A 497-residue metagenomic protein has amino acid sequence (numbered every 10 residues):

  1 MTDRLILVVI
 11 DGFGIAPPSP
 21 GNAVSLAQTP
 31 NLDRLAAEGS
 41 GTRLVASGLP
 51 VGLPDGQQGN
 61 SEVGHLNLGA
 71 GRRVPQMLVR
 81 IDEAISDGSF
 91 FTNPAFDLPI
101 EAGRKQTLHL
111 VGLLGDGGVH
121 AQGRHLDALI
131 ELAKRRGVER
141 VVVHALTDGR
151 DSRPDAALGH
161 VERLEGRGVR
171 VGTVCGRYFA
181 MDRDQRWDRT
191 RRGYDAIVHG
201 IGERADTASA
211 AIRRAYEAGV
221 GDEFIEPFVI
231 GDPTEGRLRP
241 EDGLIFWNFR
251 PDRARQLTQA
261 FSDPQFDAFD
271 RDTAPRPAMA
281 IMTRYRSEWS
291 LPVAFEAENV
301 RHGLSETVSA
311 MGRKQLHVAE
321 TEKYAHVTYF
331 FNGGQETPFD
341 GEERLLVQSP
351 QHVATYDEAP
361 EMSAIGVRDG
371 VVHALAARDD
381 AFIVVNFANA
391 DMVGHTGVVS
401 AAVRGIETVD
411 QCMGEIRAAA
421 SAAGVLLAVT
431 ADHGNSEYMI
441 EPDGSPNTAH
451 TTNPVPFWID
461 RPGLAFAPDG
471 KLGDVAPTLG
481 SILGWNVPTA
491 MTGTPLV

Functional and structural regions predicted by a protein language model:
M1-V497: Feature captures the catalytic ectodomains and active-site-proximal regions of enzymes that hydrolyze or transfer
